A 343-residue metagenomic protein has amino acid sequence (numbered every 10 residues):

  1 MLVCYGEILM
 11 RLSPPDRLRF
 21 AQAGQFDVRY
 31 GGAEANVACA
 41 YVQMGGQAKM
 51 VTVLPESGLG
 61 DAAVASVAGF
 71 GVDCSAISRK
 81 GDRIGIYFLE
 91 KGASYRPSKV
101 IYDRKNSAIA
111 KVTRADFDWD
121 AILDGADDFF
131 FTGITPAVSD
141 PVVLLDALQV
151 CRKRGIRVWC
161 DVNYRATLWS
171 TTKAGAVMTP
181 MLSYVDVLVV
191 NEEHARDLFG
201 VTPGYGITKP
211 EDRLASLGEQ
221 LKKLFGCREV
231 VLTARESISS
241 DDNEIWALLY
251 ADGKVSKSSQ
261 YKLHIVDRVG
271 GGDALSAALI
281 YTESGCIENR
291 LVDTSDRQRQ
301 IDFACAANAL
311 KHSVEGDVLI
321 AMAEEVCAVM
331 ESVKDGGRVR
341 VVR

Functional and structural regions predicted by a protein language model:
M1-D73, T113-A115, K257, H264-V266 (+1 more regions): Glycine-rich phosphate/adenosyl-contacting loop at the front of the ribokinase-like
M1-V3, A68-G69, C74, G92-V255 (+3 more regions): Ribokinase/PfkB-type carbohydrate-kinase core domain
M10, Y164, H194, G270 (+1 more regions): Short, glycine/acidic-enriched loop or turn micro-motifs at the edges of active sites
C39, I86-E90, A247-L249: Short beta-strand scaffold segments in enzyme catalytic cores
Y41, N191, G272: Short, conserved phosphate/pyrophosphate- and ester-handling motifs at nucleotide-, phospho-/glycolipid
V53-L59, D82, G92, N106 (+2 more regions): Acidic, glycine-rich active-site loops and adjacent beta-strand->loop/helix elements that engage anionic groups
A76-G85: A short, structured active-site edge motif that brings together acidic residues
S259-G336, R340-R343: Conserved post-catalytic alpha-helical subdomain immediately downstream of the catalytic base and nucleotide-binding
